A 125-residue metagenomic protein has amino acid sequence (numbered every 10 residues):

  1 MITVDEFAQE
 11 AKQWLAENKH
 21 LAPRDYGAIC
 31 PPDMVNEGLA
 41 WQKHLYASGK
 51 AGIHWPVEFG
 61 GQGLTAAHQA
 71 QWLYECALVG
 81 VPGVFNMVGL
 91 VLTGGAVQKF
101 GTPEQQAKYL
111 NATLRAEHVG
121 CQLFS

Functional and structural regions predicted by a protein language model:
M1-A8: Intrinsic disorder at enzyme termini
Q9-E10, Q42: Conserved N-terminal diphosphate/IPP-binding helix and adjacent helical/loop segment of trans-prenyltransferase domains
Q13: Mature N-terminal segment immediately following signal peptide/propeptide cleavage in secreted/periplasmic
H20-S125: Glycine-rich flavin
